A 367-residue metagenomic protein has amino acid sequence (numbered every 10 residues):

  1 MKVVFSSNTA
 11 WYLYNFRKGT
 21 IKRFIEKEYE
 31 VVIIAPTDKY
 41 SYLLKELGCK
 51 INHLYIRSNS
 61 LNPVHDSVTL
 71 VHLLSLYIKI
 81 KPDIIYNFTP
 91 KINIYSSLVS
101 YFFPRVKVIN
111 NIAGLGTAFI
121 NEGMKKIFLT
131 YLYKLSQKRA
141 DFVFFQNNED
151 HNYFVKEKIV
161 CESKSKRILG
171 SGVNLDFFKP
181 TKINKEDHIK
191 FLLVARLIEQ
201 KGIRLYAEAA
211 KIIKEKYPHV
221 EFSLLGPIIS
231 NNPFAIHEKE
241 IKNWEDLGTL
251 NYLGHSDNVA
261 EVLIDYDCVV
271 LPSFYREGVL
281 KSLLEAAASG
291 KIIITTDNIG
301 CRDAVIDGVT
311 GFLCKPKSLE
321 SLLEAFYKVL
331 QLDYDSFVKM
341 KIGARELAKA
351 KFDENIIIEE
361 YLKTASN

Functional and structural regions predicted by a protein language model:
Y14-G19, I189, L193, I198-E215 (+1 more regions): A conserved mid-protein helix/loop that constitutes part of the nucleotide-sugar donor-binding site
N52, K134, K138-P180: Donor nucleotide-sugar binding/catalytic pocket of nucleotide-sugar-dependent glycosyltransferases
N87-N93, I112: Short His-centered aromatic/hydrophobic patch
G226, I236-H255: Nucleotide-activated donor-binding/catalytic signature segment of Leloir-type glycosyltransferases, i.e., the conserved
I264-G278, K291: Acidic donor-binding loop of glycosyltransferase active sites
I292-T295, V305: Short hydrophobic beta-strand element within catalytic cores of glycosyltransferases and related nucleotide-activated
D307-G308, F312-E320, K328-Y334: Conserved acidic donor-binding segment of nucleotide-sugar-dependent glycosyltransferases
S321, K328, D335-K351, E360-K363: A short, well-ordered alpha-helix in the C-terminal region of glycosyltransferases
